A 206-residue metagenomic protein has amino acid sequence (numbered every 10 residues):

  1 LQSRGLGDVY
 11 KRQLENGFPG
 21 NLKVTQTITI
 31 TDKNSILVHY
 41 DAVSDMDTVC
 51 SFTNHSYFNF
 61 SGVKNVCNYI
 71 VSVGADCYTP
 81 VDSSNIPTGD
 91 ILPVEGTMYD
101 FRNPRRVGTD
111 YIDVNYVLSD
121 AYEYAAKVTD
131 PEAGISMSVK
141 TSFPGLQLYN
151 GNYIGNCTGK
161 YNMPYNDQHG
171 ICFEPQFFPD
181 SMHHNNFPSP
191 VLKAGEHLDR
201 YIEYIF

Functional and structural regions predicted by a protein language model:
L1-Y10: Single conserved hydrophobic/aromatic residue that forms the stacking wall/gate of nucleotide- or nucleobase-binding
R4, A121-F178: Acidic/His-leaning functional-site neighborhoods
K11-G62, L192-R200, Y204: Acidic, contiguous internal or C-terminal segments within carbohydrate-active enzymes that form a structured patch used
G20-V24, F52, N65, D110 (+4 more regions): Residues that act as N-cap/strand-start positions at coil-to-secondary-structure junctions
T25-T27, A126-K127, N162, F187-L192: Beta-strand-rich interaction surfaces with strong enrichment in secreted/lumenal proteins
V63-S138: Active-site/ligand-binding surface loops and adjacent short beta/alpha elements that line catalytic pockets across
I171-C172, P179-F206: His/Asp/Glu-rich mid-to-C-terminal helical/loop segments that flank catalytic regions of hydrolases
